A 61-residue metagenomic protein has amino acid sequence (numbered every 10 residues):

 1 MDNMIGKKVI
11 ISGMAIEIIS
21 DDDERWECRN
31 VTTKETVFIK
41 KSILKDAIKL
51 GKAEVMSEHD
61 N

Functional and structural regions predicted by a protein language model:
S12-L44: Basic/aromatic-rich interaction segments and small domains that mediate binding to polyanionic partners
E35-N61: Intrinsically disordered, low-complexity, charged/polar segments
